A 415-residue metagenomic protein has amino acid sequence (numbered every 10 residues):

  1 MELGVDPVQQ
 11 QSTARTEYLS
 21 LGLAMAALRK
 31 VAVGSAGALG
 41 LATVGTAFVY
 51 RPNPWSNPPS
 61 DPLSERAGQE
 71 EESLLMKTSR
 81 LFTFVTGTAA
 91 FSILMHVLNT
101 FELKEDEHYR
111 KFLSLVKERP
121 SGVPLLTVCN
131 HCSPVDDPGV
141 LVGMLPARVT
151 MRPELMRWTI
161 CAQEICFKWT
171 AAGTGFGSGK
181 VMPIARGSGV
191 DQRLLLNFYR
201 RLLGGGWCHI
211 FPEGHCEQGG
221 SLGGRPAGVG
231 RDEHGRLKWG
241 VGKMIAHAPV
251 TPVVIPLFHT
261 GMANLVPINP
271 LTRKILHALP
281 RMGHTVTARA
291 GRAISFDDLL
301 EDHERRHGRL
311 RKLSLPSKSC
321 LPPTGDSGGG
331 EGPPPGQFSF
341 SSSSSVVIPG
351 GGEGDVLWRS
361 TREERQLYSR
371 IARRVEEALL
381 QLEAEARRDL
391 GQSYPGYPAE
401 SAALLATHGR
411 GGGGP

Functional and structural regions predicted by a protein language model:
E2-V8: Cytosol/nucleoplasm-facing, intrinsically disordered, low-complexity tails of endomembrane-system membrane proteins
G4, R15-P146, R152-L155, Q163 (+3 more regions): Membrane-anchoring hydrophobic helices of lipid-metabolizing enzymes
E105-D106, S188-Q192, H234-K238, T361: A conditional alpha-helix N-cap/helix-loop micro-motif detector
S121-C129, G205-G214, P252: Generic beta-sheet signal
G143, S188-L196, R200, W239 (+1 more regions): Short acidic (Asp/Glu) patches
T170-T174, G206-W207, Q218-R362: A cross-family acyltransferase "interaction/gating" segment
R388-G411: Short, highly charged C-terminal tails/helix-capping segments
